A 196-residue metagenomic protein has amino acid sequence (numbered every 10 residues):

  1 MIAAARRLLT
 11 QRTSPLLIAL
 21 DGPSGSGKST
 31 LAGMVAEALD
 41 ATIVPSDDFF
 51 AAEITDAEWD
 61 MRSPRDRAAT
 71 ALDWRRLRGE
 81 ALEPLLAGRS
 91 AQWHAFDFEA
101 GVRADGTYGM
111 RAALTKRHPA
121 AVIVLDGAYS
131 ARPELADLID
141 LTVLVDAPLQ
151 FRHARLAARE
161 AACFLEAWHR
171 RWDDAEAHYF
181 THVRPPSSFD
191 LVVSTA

Functional and structural regions predicted by a protein language model:
M1-I18: Extreme N-terminal, non-catalytic leader segments that precede Walker-type/kinase nucleotide-binding cores
P23: P-loop (Walker A) phosphate-binding loop of NTP-binding proteins
K28: Conserved lysine of the Walker
L31: Hydrophobic positions on the alpha1 helix immediately C-terminal to the Walker A/P-loop
L39-T55: Short beta-strand-centered segment that lines the nucleotide-binding/catalytic pocket of NTP-utilizing
I54-A104, V122: Conserved nucleotide-sensing/catalytic segment adjacent to the nucleotide-binding pocket in NTP-handling enzymes
G106-A158: ATP-dependent NMP and nucleoside kinases share a basic, alpha-helical "lid"
R132, A161-A196: Small-molecule kinase domains that catalyze NTP-dependent phosphoryl transfer to phosphate-bearing small molecules
